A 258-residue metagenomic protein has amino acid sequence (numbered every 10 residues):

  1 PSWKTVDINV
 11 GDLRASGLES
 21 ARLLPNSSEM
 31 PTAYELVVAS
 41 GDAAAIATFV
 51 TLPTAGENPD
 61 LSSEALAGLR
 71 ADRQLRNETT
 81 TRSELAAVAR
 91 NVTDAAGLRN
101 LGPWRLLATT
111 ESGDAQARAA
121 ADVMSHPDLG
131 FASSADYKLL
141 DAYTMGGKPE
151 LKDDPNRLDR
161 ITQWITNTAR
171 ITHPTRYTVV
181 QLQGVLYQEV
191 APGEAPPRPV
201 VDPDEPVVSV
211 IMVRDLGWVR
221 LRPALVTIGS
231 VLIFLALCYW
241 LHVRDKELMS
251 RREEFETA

Functional and structural regions predicted by a protein language model:
P1-N9, W240-D245: Membrane-interface motif at the C-terminal end of an N-terminal transmembrane signal
W3-V201: Long, solvent-exposed extracytoplasmic domains/loops
V88-V92, V208-M212, M249: Generic hydrophobic, helix-prone segments enriched in Leu/Val/Ile
P199-D215: Short, hydrophobic/proline-enriched secondary-structure or compact coil segments at domain edges
R214-A258: Juxtamembrane interface at the cytosolic side of transmembrane helices
